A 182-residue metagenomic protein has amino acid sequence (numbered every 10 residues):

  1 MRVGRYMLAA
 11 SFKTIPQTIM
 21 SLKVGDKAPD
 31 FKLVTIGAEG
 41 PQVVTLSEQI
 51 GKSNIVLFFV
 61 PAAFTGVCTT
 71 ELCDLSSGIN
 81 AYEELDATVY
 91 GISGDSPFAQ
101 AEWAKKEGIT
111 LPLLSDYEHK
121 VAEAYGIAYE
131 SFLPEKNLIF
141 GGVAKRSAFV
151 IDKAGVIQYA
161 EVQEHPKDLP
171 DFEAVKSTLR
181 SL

Functional and structural regions predicted by a protein language model:
V3, A9-A10: Acidic, Ala/Val/Gly-enriched low-complexity intrinsically disordered segments
F12-L182: Chalcogenol-based redox active-site neighborhoods
